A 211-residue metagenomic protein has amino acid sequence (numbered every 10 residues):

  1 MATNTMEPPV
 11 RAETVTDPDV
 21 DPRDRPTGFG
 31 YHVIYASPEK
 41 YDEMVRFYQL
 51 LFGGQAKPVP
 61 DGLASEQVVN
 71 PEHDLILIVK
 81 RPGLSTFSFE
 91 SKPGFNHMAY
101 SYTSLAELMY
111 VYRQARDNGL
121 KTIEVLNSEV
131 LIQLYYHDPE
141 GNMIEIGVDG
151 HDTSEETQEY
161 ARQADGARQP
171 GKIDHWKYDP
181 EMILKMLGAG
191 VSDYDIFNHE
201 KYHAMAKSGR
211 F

Functional and structural regions predicted by a protein language model:
A2-D42, M98, E155-F211: N-terminal beta-strand motif that seeds the catalytic metal site of vicinal oxygen chelate
P18-P22, G83-F89: Short beta-strand/turn micro-motifs at beta-sheet edges
R23-D24, I34-R81: Core segments of cupin and vicinal oxygen chelate
G28-P38, T86-Q114, I132-N142: Vicinal oxygen chelate
M44, Y48, M98, A115: Hydrophobic pocket/interface hotspot
L77, M143-I144, Q169: Short alpha-helix boundary/capping motifs
R81-L84, G150-D152: A short, sequence-level motif marking secondary-structure junctions
L108-D165: Active-site/pore-lining binding-face segments in mid-to-C-terminal subdomains
